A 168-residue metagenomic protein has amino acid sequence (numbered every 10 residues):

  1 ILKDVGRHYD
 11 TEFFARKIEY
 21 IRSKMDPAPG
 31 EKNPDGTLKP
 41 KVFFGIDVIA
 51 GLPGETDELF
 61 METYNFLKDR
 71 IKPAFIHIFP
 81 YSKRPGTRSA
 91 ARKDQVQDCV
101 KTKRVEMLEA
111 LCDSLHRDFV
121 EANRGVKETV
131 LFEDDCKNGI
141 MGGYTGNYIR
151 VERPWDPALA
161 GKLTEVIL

Functional and structural regions predicted by a protein language model:
I1-F75, K83-V100: Conserved non-cysteine loop/helix-boundary elements of the Radical SAM core domain that shape
A91-L168: Terminal RNA-binding accessory module
